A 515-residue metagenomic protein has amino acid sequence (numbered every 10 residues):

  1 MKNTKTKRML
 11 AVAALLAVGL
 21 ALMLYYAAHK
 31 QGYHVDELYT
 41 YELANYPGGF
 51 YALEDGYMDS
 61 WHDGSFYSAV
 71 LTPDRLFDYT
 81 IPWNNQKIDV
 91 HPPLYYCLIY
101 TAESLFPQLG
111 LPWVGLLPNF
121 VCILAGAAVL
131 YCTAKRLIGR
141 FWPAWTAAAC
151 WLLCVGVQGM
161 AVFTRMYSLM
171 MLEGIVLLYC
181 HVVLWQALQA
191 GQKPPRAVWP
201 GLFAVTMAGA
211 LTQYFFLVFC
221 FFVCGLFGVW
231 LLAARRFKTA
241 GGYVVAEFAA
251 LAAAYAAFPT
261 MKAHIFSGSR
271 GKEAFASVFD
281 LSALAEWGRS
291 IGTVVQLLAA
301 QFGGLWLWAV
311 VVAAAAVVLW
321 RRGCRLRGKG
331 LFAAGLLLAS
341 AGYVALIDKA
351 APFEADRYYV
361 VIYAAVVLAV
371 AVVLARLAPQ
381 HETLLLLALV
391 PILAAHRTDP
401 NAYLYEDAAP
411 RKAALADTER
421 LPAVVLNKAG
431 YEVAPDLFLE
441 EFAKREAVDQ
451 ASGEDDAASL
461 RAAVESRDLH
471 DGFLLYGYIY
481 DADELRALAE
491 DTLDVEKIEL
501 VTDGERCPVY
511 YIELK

Functional and structural regions predicted by a protein language model:
K7-A69, A249-K262: Transmembrane signal-anchor helices characteristic of membrane glycosylation enzymes that use polyprenol
A13-L16, R196, A204, F248 (+1 more regions): Signature aromatic-anchored transmembrane alpha helix within multi-pass, membrane-resident enzymes that catalyze glycan
T101, V129-C132, A149, L153 (+4 more regions): Specific aromatic-rich, kink-prone transmembrane helix
V114-I138, V176: Transmembrane-helix motifs of polytopic, lipid-linked glycan transferases
A147, R196-Y214, G225, A249: Membrane-interface alpha helices of multi-pass inner-membrane proteins
L169-M170, V218, L331, L336-L338 (+1 more regions): Hydrophobic/aromatic-rich transmembrane helices and adjacent perimembrane loops
C180-V198, V218-L251, W320-R321, A447: Perimembrane helix-loop-helix junctions
V390-E446, S452: Membrane-embedded, lumen/periplasm-facing catalytic core of multi-pass transferases that use lipid-linked donors
